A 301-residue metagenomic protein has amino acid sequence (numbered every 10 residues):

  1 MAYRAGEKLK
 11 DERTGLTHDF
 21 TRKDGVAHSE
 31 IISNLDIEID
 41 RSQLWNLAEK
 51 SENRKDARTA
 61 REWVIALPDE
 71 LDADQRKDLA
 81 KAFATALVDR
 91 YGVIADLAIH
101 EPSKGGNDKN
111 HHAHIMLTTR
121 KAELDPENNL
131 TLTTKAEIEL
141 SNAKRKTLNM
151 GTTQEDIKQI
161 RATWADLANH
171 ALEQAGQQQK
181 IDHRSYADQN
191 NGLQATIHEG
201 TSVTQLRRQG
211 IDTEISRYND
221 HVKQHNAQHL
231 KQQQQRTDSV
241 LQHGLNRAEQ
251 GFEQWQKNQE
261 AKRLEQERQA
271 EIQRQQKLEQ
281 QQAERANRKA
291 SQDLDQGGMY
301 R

Functional and structural regions predicted by a protein language model:
M1-R301: N-terminal nicking endonuclease/strand-transfer module with a His-rich metal-binding environment and a catalytic Tyr
